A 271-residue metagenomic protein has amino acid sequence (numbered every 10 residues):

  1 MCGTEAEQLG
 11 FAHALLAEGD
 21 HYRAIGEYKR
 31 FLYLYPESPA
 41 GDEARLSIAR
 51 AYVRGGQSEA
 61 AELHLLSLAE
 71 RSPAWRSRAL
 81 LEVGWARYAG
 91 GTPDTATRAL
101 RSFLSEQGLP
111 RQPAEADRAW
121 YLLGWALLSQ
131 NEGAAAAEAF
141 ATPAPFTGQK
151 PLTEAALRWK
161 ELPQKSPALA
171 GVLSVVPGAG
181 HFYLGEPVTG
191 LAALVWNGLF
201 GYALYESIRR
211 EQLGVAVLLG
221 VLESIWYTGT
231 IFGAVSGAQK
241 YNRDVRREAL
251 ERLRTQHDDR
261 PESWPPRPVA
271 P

Functional and structural regions predicted by a protein language model:
C2, L9, L46, L81-V83 (+1 more regions): TPR/TPR-like alpha-solenoid signature
T4-Y35, R54: Alpha-helical segment of the N-proximal tetratricopeptide repeat
L32-G41, A69-R78, S105-A116, T142-L152 (+1 more regions): Short solvent-exposed coil/turn linkers within tandem alpha-helical repeat scaffolds
E43, Q57, R78-L81, W85 (+4 more regions): Hydrophobic alpha-helical membrane segments
R101-G108, Y121, W125-P151: TPR/TPR-like (Sel1-like) alpha-helical repeat modules
